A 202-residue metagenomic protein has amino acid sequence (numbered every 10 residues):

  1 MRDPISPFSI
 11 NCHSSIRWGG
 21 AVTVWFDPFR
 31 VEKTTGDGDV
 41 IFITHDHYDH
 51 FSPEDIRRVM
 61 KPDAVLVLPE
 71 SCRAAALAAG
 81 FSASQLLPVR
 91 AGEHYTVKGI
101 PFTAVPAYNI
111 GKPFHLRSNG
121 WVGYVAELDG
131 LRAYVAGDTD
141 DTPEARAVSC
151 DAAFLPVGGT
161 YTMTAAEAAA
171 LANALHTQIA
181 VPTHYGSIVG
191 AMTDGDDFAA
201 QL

Functional and structural regions predicted by a protein language model:
M1-G36, L87-V148, M163: Core dinuclear metal-dependent hydrolase active-site scaffold
F29-A75, L87, S149-F154: Active-site metal-binding motif and surrounding structural segment of the metallo-beta-lactamase
T35-G36, S52-E54, A76-A79, F114 (+3 more regions): Short glycine-/acidic-enriched loop or helix-start segments at secondary-structure transitions that form or flank
F42-I43, T103-A107, L155, P182: Redox-cofactor binding/interface segments in oxidoreductases and associated redox assembly factors
H47-D49, A107, G159-T160: Short glycine-rich anion-binding loops that position phosphate/pyrophosphate groups of nucleotides and phosphorylated
I56-I110, V122, D196: Portal/gating segments that form or line small-molecule/metal binding sites
V65-V67, S71, D140-L202: Cap/insert and terminal regions of metallo-dependent hydrolase folds
